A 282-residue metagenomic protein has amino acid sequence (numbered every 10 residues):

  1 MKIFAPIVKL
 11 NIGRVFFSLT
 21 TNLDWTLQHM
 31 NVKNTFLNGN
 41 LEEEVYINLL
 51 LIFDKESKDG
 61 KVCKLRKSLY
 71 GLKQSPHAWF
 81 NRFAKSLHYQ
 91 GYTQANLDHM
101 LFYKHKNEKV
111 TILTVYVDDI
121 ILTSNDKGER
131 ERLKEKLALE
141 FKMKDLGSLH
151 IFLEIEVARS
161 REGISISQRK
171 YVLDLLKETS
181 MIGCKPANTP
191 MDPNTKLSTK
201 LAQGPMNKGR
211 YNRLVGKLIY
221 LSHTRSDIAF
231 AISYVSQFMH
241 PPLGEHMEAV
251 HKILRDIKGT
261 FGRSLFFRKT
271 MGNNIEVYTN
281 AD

Functional and structural regions predicted by a protein language model:
M1-D282: Long, low-complexity, charge-biased intrinsically disordered regions
